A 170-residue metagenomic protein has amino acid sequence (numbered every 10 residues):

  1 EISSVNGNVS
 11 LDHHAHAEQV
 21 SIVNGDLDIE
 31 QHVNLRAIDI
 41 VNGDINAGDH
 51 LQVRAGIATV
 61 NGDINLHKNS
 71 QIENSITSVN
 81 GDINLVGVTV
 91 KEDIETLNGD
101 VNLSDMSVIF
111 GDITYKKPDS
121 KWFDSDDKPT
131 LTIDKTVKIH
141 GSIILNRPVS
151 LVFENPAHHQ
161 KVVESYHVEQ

Functional and structural regions predicted by a protein language model:
E1-Q170: Intrinsically disordered, low-complexity terminal regions
